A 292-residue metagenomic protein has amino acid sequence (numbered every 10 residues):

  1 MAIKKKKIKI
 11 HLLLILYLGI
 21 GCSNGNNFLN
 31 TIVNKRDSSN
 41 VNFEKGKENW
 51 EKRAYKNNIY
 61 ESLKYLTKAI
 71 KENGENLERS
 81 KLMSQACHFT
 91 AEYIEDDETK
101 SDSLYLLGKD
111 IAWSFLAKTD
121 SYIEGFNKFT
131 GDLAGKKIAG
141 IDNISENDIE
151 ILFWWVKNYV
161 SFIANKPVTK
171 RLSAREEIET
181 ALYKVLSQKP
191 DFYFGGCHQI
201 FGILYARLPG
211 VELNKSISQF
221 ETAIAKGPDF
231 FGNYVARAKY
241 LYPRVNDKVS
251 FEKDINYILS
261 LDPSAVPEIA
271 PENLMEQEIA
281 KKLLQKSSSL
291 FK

Functional and structural regions predicted by a protein language model:
A2-L12: Bacterial N-terminal signal peptides that target proteins for export
G19-G21: C-terminal motif of bacterial Sec signal peptides marking the signal peptidase cleavage site
S23-D191, K226, R244, E252-K292: N-terminal alpha-helical interaction modules that lie
D37-N42, F194-I200, F230-F231: Generic helix N-cap/helix-start motif at coil->alpha-helix transitions
P190-T222: Alpha-helical adaptor scaffolds
V211-S260: Glycine/small-residue-rich hydrophobic helix-like segments
